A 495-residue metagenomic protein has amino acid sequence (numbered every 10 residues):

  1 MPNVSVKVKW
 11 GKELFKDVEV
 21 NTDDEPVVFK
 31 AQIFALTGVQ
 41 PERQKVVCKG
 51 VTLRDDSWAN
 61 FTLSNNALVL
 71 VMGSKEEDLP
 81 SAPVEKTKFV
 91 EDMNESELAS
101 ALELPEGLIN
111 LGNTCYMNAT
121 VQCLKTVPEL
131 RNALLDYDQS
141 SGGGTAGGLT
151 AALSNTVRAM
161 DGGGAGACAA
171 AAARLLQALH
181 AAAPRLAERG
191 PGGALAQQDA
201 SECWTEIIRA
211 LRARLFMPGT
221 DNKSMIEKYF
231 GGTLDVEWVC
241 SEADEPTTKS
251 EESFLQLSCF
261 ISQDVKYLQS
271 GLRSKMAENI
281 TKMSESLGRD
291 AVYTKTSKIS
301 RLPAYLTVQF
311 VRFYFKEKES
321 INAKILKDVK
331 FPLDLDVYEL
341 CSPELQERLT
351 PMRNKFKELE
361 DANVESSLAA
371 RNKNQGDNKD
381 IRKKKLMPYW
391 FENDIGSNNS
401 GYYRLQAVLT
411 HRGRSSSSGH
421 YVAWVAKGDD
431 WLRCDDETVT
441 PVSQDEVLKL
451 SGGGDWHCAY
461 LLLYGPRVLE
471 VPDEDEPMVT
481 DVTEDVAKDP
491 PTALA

Functional and structural regions predicted by a protein language model:
M1-A495: UBL (ubiquitin/ubiquitin-like) substrate-recognition surfaces within cysteine isopeptidase catalytic folds
